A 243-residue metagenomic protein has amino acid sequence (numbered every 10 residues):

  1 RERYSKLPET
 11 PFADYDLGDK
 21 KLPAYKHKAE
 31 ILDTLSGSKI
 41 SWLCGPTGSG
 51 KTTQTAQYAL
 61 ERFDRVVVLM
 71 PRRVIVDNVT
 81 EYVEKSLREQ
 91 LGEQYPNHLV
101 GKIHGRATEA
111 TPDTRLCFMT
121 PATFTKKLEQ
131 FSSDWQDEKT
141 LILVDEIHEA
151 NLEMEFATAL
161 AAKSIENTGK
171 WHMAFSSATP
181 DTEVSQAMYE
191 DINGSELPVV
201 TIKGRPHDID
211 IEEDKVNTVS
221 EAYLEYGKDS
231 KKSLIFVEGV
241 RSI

Functional and structural regions predicted by a protein language model:
R1-I243: P-loop NTPase motor module signature
